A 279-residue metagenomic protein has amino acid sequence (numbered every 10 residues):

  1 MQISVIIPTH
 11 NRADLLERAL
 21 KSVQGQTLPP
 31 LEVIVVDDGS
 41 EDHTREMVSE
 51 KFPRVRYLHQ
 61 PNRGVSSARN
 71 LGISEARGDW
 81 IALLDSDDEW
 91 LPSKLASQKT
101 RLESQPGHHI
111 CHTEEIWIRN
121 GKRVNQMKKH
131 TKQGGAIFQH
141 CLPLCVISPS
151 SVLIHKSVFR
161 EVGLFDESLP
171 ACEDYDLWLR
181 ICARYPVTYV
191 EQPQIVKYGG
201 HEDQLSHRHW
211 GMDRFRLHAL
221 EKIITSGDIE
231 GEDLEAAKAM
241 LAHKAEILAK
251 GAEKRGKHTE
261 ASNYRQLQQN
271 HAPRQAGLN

Functional and structural regions predicted by a protein language model:
M1-R214, H218: Nucleotide-sugar donor-binding/catalytic module of glycosyltransferases that assemble extracellular/cell-envelope
H140, I223, M240: Residues that form generic nucleotide/phosphate-binding pockets
P193-G200, S206-G231, G256-P273: Catalytic core of nucleotide-sugar-dependent glycosyltransferases
M212, L241-K244: Hydrophobic/aromatic residues within well-ordered alpha-helical segments
L278-N279: Long, positively charged, glycine-interspersed low-complexity recognition regions
